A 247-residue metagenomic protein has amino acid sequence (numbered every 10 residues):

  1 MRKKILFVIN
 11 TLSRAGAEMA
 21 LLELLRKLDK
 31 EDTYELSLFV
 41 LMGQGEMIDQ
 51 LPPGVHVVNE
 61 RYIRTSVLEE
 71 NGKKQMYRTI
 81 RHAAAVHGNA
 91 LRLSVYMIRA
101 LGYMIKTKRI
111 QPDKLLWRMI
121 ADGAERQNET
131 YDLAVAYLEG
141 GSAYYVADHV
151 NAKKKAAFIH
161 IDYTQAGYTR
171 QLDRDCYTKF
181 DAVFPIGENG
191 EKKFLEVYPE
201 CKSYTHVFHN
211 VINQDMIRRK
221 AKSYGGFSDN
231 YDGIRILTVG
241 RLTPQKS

Functional and structural regions predicted by a protein language model:
I5, L133-E139, Y144-Y163: Active-site proximal beta-strand in glycosyltransferases
L6, F227-K246: Conserved donor-binding/catalytic core segment of Leloir-type glycosyltransferases
R14, D32-T107: N-terminal strand-loop element at the rim of the active site of nucleotide-sugar-dependent glycosyltransferases
R14-A15, Q214, T243-S247: A short, basic/aromatic alpha-helical/loop segment that forms part of the nucleotidyl-sugar donor-binding site
A85-L133, G141: Conserved nucleotide-sugar donor-binding subdomain of glycosyltransferases
D113-G123, A143, H160-K179: Nucleotide-sugar donor phosphate/pyrophosphate-binding loop at the beta->alpha transition of glycosyltransferases
D122, R174, I217-Y231, R235: A short helix/loop element that forms part of the nucleotide-sugar donor recognition site in Leloir-type
K154-H160, T164, T178-R219: Donor nucleotide-sugar binding/catalytic pocket of nucleotide-sugar-dependent glycosyltransferases
